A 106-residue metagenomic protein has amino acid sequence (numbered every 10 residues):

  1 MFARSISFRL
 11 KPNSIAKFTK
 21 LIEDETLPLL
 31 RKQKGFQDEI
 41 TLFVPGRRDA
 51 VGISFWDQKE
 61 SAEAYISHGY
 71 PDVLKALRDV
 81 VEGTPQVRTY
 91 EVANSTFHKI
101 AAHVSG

Functional and structural regions predicted by a protein language model:
F2, R9, Q37-D49, K75-G106: Glycine-rich beta-strand-turn "strand-cap" elements at beta-sheet edges
S7, P28, V51: Generic anion/oxyanion-binding catalytic loop in active/binding sites
S7-P12, S54-D57: Short beta-strand-to-loop capping motifs
R9-I22: Short, surface-exposed ligand-recognition loops at beta-strand->loop->(often short) alpha-helix junctions that present
I15-K17, S61-E63, T96: Intrinsically disordered, low-complexity acidic/polar segments
T19, F43-P45, F55: Generic alpha-helix initiation/capping and coil-helix boundary signal
D24-E25, L29-Q37, F55-T89: An amphipathic, aromatic/His-enriched active-site/gating alpha helix that lines ligand/cofactor pockets
